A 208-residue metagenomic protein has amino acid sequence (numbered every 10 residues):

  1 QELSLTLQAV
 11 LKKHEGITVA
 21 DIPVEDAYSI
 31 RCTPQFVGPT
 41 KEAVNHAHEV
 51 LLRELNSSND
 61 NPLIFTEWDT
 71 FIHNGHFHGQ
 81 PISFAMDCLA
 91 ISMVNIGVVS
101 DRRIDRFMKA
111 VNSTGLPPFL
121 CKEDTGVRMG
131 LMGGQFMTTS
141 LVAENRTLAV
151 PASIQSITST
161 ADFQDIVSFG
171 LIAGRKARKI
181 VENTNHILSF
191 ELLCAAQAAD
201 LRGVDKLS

Functional and structural regions predicted by a protein language model:
Q1-V98: Accessory "access/gating" subregions that flank catalytic or transport cores
H78-V204: C-terminal catalytic subdomain
